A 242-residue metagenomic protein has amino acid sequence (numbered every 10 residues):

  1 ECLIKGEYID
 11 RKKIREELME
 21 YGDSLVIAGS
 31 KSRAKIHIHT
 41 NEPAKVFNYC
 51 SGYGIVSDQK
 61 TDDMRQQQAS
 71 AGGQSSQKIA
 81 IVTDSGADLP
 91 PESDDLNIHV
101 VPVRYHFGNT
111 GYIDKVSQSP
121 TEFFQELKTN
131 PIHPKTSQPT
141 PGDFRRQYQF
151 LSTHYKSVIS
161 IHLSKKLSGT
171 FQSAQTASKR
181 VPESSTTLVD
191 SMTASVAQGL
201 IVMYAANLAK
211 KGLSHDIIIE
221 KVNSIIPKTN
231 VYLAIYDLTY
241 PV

Functional and structural regions predicted by a protein language model:
E1-T239: N-terminal loops that bind phosphate or other acidic moieties and the adjacent beta-alpha structural core
